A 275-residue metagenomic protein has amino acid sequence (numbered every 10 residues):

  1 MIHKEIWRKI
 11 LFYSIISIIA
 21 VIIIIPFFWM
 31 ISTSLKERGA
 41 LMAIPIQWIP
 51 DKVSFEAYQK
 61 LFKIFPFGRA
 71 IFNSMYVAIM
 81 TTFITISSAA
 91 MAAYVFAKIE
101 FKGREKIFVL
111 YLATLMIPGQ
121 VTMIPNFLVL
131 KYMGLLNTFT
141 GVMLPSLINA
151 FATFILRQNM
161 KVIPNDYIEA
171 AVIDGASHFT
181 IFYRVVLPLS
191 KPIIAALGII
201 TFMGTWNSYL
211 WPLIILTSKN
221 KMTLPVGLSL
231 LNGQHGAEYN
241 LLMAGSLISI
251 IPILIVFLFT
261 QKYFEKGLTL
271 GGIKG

Functional and structural regions predicted by a protein language model:
I2-G275: A structural signal for multi-pass alpha-helical bundles of membrane permease subunits that mediate small-molecule
